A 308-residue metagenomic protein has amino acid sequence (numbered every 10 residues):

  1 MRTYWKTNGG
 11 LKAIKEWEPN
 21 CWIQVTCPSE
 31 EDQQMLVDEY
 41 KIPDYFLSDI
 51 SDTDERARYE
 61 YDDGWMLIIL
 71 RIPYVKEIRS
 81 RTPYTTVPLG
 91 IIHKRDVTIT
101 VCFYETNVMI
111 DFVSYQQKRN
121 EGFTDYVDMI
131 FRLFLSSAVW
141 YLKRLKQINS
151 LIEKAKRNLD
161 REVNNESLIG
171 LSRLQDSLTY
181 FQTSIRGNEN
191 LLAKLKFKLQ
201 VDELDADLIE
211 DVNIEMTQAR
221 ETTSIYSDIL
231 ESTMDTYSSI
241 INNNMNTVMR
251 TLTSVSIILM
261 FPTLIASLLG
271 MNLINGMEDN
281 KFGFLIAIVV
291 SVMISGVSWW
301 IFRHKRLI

Functional and structural regions predicted by a protein language model:
M1-F197, V201-E203, L208-D211, E215-R220 (+2 more regions): Peripheral, non-transmembrane regulatory/ligand-interaction domains of membrane transport proteins
M35, K41, T217-I308: Hydrophobic alpha-helical transmembrane segments and their immediately adjacent juxtamembrane loops
